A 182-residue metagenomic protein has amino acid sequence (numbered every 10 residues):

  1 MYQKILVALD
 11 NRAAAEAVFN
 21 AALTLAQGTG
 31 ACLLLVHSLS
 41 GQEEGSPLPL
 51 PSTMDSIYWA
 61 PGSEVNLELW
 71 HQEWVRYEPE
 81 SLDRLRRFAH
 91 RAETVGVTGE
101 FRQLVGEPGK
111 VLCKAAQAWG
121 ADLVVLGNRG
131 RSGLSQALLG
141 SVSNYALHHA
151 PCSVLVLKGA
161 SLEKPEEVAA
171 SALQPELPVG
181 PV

Functional and structural regions predicted by a protein language model:
M1, Q42-E43, W70-V124, S161-V182: Structural beta-alpha unit
M1-E68, V95, E100, L162-E163 (+1 more regions): Small/aliphatic-rich secondary-structure junction motif
N11, K110, L123-H148, G159 (+1 more regions): Glycine-rich, Arg-bearing micro-motifs that act as flexible, cationic patches
R12, E78, R102, S132-G133: A generic secondary-structure micro-motif detector that highlights 1-2 residue hydrophobic/ambivalent hotspots embedded
A17-N20, E107, S141: Short, conserved clusters of charged catalytic residues that mark active-site and nucleotide-handling motifs
